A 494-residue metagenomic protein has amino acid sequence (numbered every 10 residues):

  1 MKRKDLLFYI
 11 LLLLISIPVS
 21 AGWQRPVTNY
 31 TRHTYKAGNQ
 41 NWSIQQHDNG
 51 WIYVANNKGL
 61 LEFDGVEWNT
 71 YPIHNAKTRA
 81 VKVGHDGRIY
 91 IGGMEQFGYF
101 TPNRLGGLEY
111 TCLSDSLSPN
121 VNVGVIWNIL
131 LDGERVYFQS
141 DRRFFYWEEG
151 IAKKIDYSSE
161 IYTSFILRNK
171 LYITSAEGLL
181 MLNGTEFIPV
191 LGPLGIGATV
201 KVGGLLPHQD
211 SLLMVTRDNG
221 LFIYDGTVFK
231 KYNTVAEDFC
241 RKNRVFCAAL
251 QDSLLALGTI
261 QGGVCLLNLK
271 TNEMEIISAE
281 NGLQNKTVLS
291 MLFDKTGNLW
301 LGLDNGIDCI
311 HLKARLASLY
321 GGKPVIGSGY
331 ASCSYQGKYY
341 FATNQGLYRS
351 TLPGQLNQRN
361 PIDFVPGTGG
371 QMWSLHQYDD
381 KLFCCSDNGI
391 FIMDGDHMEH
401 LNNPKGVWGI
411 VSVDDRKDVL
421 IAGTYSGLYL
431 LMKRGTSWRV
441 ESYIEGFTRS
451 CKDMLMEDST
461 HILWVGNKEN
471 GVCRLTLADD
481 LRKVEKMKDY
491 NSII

Functional and structural regions predicted by a protein language model:
M1-I494: Carboxylate-rich, polar loop motifs that coordinate divalent cations or form catalytic acidic clusters
